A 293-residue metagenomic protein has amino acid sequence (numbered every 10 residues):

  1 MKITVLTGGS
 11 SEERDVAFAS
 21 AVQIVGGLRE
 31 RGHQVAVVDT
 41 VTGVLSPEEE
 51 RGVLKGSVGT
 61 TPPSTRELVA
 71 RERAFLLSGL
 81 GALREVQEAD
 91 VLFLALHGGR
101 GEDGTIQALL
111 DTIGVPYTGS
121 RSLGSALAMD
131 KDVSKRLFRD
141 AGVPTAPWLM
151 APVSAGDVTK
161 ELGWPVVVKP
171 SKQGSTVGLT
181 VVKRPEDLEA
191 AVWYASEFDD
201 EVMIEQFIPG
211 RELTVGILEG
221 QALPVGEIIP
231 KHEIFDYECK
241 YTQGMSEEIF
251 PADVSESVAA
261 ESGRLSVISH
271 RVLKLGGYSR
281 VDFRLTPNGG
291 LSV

Functional and structural regions predicted by a protein language model:
M1, T7-S10, R139-G142, S255-V293: ATP-dependent carboxylate activation and anion-phosphoryl transfer catalytic cores that bind Mg-ATP to form
M1-L123, L127-M129, V133, L137-D140 (+1 more regions): ATP-binding N-terminal substructure of ATP-dependent carboxylate-amine bond-forming enzymes
I3-T7, A19, V35, L83-Q87 (+3 more regions): Active-site nucleotide/adenylate-binding loops and adjacent lid/helix of ATP-dependent enzymes
E30-H33, V143, S196-D200, P230 (+1 more regions): Generic secondary-structure signature for well-ordered alpha-helical cores
T118, A146-P147, L223, F235 (+1 more regions): A short, local hydrophobic-aromatic micro-motif
K183-R264, L285-S292: Phosphate-binding site of ATP-dependent enzymes
